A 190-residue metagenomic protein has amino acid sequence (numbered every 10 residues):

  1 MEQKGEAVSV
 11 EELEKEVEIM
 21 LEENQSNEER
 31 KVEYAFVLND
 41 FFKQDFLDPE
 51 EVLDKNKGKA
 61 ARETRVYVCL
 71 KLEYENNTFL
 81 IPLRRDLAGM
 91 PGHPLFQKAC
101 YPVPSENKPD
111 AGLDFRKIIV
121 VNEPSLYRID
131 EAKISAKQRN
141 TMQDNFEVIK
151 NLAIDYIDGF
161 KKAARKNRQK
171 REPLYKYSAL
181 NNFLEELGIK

Functional and structural regions predicted by a protein language model:
G5-T64: GIY-YIG nuclease catalytic motif and its immediate N-terminal context
V10-E29, P102-K190: C-terminal terminal-subdomain/extension
F36-L38, I81, I119-V121: Residues in well-ordered beta-strands of folded domains
F41-F42, L87, S125: Residue-level detector of flexible, active-site-proximal loop/helix-junction positions within diverse enzyme catalytic
G58-R62, E73-A111: Compact nucleic-acid interaction/catalytic patches
Y67-L70: Short beta-strand-centered aromatic/proline hotspots
